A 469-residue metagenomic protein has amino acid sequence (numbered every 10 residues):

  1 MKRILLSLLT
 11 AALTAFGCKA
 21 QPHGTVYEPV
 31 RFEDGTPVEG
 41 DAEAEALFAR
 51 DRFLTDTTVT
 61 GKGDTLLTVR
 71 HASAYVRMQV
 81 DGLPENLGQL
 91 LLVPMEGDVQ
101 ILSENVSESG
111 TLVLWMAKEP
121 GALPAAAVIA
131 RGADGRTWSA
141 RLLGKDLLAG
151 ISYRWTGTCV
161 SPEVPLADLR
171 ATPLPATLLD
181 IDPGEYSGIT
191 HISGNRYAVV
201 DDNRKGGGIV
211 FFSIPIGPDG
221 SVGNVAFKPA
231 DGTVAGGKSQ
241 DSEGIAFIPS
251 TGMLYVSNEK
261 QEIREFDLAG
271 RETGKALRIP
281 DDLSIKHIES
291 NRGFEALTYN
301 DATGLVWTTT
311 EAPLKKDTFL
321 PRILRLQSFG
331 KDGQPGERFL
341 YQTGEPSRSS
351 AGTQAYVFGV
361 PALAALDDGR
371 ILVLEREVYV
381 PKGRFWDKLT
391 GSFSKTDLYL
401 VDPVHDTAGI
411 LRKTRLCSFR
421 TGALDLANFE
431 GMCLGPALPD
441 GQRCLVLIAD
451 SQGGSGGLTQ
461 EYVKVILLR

Functional and structural regions predicted by a protein language model:
M1-I4: Positively charged n-region of N-terminal signal peptides that target proteins for export
S7-A15: Bacterial N-terminal signal peptides
P22-P29, V69-L83: A short, Gly/Thr-enriched small/hydrophobic beta-strand-prone motif that recurs across taxa
T25-R50, T60, P84-G157, Y341: Tryptophan-paired
Y75-Q79, V113-W115, G244-I248, A362: Residues within well-ordered beta-strands of beta-sheet-rich folds
T158-R469: Sequence/structural signature of beta-propeller domains
